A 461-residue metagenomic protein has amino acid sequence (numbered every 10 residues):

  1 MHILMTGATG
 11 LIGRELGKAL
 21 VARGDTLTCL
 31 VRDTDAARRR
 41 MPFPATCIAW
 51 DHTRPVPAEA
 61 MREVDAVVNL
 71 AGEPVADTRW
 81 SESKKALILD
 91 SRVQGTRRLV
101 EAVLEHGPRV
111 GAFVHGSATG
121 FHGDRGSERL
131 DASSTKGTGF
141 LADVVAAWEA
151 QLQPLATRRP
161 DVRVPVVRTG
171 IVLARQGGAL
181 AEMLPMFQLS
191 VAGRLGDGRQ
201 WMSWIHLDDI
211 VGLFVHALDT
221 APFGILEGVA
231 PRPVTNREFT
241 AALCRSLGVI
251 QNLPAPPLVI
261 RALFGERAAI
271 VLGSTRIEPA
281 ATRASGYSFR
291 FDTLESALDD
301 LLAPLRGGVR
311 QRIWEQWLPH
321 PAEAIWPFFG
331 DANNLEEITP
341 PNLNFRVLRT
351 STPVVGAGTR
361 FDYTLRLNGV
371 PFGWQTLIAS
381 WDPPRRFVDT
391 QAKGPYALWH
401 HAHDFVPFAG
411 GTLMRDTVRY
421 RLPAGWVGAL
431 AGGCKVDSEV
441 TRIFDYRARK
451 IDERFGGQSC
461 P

Functional and structural regions predicted by a protein language model:
I3-R23: N-terminal Rossmann NAD(P)H-binding glycine-rich loop of SDR-like oxidoreductase domains
D35, R39, A45-Q94: NAD(P)H-binding glycine-rich loop region in Rossmannoid oxidoreductase-like domains and their noncatalytic homologs
K85-D90, T96-G139: Conserved Rossmann-fold NAD(P)-dependent oxidoreductase catalytic core, especially the SDR/UDP-sugar
A146, Q153-R158, R163-V166, G170-W201 (+1 more regions): NAD(P)-dependent short-chain dehydrogenase/reductase
L184-A192, Q200-V234: Alpha-helical substrate-binding/gating segment
L218, I277, A303-T352, G356: Hydrophobic ligand-binding cavity/cleft-lining segments
D219-E266, D299-D300: Mid/C-terminal beta-alpha module of Rossmann-like enzyme folds, strongest in SDR-family dehydrogenases/epimerases
V388-R442: Beta-strand/loop substructures that line and gate deep hydrophobic ligand-binding cavities in soluble
